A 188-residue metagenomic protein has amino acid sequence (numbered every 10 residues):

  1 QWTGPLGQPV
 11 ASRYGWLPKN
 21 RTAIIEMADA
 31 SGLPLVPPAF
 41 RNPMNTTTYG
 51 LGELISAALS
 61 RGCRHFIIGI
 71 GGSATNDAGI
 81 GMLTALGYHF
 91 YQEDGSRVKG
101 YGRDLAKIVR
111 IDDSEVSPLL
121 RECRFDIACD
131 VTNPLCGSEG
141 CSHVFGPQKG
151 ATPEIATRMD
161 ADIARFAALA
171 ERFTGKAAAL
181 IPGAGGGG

Functional and structural regions predicted by a protein language model:
Q1-I70, A74-G188: N-terminal loops that bind phosphate or other acidic moieties and the adjacent beta-alpha structural core
